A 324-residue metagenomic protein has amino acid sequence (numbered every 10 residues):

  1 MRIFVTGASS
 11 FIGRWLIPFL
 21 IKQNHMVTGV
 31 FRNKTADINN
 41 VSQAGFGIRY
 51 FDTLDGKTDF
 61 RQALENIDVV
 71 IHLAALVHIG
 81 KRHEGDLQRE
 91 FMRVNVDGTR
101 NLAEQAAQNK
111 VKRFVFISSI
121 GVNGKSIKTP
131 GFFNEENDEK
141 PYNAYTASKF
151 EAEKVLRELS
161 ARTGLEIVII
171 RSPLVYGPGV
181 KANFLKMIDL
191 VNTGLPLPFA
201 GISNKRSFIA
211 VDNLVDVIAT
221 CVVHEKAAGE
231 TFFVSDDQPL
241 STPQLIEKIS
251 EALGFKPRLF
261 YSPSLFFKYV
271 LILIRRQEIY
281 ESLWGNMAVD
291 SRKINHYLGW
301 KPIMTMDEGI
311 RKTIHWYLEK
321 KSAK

Functional and structural regions predicted by a protein language model:
I3-Q23: N-terminal Rossmann NAD(P)H-binding glycine-rich loop of SDR-like oxidoreductase domains
Y50-D97, N101, Q105: NAD(P)H-binding glycine-rich loop region in Rossmannoid oxidoreductase-like domains and their noncatalytic homologs
R100-A144: Conserved Rossmann-fold NAD(P)-dependent oxidoreductase catalytic core, especially the SDR/UDP-sugar
K140-V168: Active-site Tyr-X1-5-Lys
E151, V180-K186, A200-V222, G229-F233: Substrate-positioning beta->alpha
G177, F199-N204, F232-P239, S250-G254 (+1 more regions): Glycine-rich Rossmann NAD(P)(H)-binding loop
V211, Q244, V270-P302: Conserved C-terminal active-site "lid" loop/helix of NAD(P)H-dependent oxidoreductases that clamps the redox cofactor
T220, H224-E278, R311-K312, K321-K324: Mid/C-terminal beta-alpha module of Rossmann-like enzyme folds, strongest in SDR-family dehydrogenases/epimerases
